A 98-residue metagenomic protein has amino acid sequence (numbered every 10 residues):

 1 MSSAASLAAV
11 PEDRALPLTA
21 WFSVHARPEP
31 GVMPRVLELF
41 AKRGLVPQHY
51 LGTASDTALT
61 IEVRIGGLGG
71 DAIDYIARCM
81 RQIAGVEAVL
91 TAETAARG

Functional and structural regions predicted by a protein language model:
S2-G98: A conserved regulatory-domain signal marking ACT and ACT-like small-molecule sensing domains and adjacent regulatory
